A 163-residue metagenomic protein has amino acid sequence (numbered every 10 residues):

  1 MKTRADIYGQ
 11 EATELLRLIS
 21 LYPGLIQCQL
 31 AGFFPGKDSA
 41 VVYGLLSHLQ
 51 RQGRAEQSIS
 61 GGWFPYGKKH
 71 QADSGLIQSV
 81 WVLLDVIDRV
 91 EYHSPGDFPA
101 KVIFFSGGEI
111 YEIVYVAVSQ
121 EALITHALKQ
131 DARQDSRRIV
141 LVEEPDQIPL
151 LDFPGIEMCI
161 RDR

Functional and structural regions predicted by a protein language model:
M1-E14: Short alpha-helical segments that sit at the start of domains
R17-L21: Short amphipathic alpha-helical elements of helix-turn-helix/winged-helix folds
P23-F34: Short acidic, hydrophobic short linear motifs in intrinsically disordered regions
G36-Q50: Short amphipathic alpha-helical interaction segments
L45, L123-D131, L150-D152: A short acidic, amphipathic alpha-helical/loop segment
R51-Q130: Nucleic-acid-binding surface
Q134-G155: Nucleic-acid nuclease catalytic cores
M158-D162: Conserved small/polar residues in nucleotide/adenosyl-binding loops
